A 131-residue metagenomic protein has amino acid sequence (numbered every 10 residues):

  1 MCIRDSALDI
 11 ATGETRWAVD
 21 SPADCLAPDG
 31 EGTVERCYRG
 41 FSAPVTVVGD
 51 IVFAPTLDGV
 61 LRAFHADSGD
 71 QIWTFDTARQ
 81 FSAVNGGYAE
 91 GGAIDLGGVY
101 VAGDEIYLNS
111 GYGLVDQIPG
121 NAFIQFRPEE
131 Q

Functional and structural regions predicted by a protein language model:
M1-F41, T46-Q131: Extracytoplasmic/lumenal domain signature
